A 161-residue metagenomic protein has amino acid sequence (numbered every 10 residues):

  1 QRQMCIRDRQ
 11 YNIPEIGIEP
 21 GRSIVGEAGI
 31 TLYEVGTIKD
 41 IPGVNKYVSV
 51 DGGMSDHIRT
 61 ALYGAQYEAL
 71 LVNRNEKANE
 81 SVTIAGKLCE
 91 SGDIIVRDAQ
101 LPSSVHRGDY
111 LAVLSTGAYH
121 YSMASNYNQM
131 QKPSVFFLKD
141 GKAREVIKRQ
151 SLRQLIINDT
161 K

Functional and structural regions predicted by a protein language model:
Q1-I6: Short, small-residue-biased leader/transition segments that mark boundaries at the very start of proteins
R7-Y11: Structural alpha-helical segments in enzyme catalytic/regulatory domains
I13-K161: Charged (often Lys/Glu-rich) extended helix/loop segments that serve as interaction or gating elements
